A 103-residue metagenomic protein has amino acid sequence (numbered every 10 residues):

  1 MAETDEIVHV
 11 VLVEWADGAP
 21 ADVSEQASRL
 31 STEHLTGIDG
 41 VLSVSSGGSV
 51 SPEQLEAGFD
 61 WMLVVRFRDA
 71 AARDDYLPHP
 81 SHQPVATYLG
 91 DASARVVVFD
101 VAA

Functional and structural regions predicted by a protein language model:
M1-D60, R68-D75, A102-A103: Short S/T/G/P-rich N-terminal loop/turn motif that feeds into the first structured element of a domain
T32, P78-P80, V96-D100: Short, intrinsically disordered/low-complexity patches at protein termini and at juxtamembrane boundaries
G40-S45, A86-V101: Conserved short beta-strand edge segments in small beta-sheet-based binding/regulatory domains
A70-A94: C-terminal structural segments of small proteins and small subunits
